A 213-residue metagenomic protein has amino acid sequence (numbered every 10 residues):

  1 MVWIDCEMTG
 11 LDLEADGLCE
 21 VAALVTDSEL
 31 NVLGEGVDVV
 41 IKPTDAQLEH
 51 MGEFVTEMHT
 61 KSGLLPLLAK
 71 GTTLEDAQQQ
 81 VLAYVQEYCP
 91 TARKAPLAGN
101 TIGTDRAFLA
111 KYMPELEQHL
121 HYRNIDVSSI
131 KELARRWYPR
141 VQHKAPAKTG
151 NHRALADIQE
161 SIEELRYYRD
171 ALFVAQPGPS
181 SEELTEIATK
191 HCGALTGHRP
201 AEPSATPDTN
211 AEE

Functional and structural regions predicted by a protein language model:
M1-I4, M8-L97, P146, L195-H198 (+1 more regions): Conserved non-catalytic scaffold segment of RNase H-like nuclease domains
W3, F54, Y84, Y112 (+3 more regions): Tryptophan-centric aromatic hotspots in well-structured domains and transmembrane helices
S28, L67, Q80-A83, E87 (+5 more regions): Residue-level signal for well-ordered alpha-helical scaffold segments within enzymatic catalytic domains
P43-A46, E53-H59, V127-E163: Active-site-proximal helix-loop-helix substrate-binding element of RNase H-like nuclease domains
E87-C89, T104-R123: Substrate-recognition/cap helix-loop segment adjacent to the acidic, metal-dependent catalytic center of Asp-based
A98-G103: Short, well-ordered beta-to-alpha junction loops that form the rim of enzyme active sites and present histidine/acidic
E117-H121, V141-A145, V174-G178: Short conserved catalytic/interaction loops centered on acidic-Pro-aromatic/His motifs
K148, H152-E213: Acidic two-metal-ion nuclease catalytic site recognized across multiple nuclease folds, prominently DnaQ/RNase D-T
